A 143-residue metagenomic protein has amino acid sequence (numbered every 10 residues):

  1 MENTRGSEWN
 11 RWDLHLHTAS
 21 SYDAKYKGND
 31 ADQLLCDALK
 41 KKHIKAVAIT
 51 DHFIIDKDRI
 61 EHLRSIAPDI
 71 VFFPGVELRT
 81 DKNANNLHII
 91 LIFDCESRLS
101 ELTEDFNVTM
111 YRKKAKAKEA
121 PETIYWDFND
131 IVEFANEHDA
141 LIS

Functional and structural regions predicted by a protein language model:
M1-N85: An N-terminally biased module of ancient metal coordination in phosphate/nucleic-acid-related enzymes
D58-S143: Extended substrate/RNA-proximal surfaces in nucleic-acid metabolism proteins
